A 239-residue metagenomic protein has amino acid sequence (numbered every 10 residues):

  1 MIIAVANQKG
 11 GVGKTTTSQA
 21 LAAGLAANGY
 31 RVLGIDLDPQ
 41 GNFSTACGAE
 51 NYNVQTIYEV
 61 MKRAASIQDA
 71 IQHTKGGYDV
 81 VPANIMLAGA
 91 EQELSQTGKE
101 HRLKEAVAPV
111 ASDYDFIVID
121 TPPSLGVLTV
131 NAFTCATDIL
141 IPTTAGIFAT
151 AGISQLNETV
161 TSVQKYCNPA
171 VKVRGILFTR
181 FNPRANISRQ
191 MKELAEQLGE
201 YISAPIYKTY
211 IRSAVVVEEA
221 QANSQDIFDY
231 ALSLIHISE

Functional and structural regions predicted by a protein language model:
M1-E239: P-loop NTP-binding core
